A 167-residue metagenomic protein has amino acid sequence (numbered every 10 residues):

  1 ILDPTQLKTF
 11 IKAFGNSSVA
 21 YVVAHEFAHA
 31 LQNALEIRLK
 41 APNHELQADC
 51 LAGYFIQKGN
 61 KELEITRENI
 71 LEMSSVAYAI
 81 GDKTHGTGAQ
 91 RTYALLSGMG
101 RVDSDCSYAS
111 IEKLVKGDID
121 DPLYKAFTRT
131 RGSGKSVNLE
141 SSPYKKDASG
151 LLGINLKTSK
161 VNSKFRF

Functional and structural regions predicted by a protein language model:
D3-Q6, V23-H25, Q32-L35, L95-G98: Active-site-proximal beta-strand/loop segments in catalytic clefts of secreted hydrolases
P4-Y21, E36-P42: Short pre-active-site segment immediately N-terminal to the catalytic Zn-binding motif
Y21-A34, E45-D49, G53: Active-site recognition of the HExxH zinc-binding catalytic motif
L35-I37, N60-K61: Short, flexible helix-adjacent loops and helix caps
L39-E45, T84-G86: A glycine-rich, coil/turn loop motif that links secondary-structure elements
P42-R67: Post-HExxH zinc-binding segment in Zn-dependent metallohydrolases
K58-H85: Extended, charged amphipathic interaction segments
T84-F167: Pan-zinc metallopeptidase signature
